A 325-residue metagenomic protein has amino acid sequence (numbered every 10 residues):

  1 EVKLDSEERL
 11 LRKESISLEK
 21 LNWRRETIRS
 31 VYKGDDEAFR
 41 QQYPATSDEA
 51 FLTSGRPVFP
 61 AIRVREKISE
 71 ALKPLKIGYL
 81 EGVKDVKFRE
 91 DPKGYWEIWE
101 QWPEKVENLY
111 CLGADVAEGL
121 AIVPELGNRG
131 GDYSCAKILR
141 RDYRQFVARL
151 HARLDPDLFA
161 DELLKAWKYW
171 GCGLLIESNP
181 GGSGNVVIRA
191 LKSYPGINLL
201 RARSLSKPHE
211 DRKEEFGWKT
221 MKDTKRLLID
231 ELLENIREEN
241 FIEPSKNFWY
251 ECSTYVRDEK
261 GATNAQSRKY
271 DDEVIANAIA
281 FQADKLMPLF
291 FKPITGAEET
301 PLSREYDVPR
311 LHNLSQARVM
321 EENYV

Functional and structural regions predicted by a protein language model:
E1-S204, R226, D230, E234-V325: RNase H-like, metal-dependent nuclease domains and their acidic two-metal-ion catalytic environment used
G196-T224: Conserved phosphate-binding/catalytic loops in two-lobed NTP-binding clefts
